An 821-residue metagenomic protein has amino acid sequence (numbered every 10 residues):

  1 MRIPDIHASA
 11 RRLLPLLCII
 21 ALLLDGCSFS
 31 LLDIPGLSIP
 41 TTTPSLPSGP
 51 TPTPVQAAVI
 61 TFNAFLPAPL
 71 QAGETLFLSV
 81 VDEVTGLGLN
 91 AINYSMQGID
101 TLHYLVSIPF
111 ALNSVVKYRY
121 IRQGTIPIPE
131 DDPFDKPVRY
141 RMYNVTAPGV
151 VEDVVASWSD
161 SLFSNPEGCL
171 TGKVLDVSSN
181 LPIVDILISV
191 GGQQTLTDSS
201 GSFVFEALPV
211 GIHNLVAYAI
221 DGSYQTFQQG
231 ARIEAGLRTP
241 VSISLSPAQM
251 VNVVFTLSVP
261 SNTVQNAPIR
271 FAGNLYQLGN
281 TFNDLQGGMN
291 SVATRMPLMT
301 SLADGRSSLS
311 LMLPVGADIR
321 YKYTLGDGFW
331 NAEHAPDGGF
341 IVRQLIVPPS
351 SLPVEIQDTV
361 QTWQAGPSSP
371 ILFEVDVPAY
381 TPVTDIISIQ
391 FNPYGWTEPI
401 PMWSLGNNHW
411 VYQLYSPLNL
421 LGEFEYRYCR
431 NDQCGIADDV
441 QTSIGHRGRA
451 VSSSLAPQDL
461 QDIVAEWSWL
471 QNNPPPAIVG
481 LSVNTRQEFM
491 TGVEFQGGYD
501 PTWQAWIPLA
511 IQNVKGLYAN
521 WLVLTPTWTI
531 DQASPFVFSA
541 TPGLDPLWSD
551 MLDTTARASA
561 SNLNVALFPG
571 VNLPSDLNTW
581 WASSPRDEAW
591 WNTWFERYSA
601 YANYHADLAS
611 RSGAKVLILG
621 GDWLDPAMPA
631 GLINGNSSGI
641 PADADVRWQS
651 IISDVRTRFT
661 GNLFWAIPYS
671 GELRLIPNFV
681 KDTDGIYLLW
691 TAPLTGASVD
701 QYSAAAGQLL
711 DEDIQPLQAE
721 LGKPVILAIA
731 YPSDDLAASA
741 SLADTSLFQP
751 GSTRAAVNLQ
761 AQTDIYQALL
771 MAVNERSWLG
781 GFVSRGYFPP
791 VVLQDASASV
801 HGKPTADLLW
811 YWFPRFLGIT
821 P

Functional and structural regions predicted by a protein language model:
C27, L31-A57, G480-L481, T753 (+1 more regions): Ser/Thr-rich, Proline-interspersed low-complexity disordered segments
N63-A72, N165-V184, T256-N266, E374-T384: Structural motif
A68-N113, Q123-V145, Q193, N262-G316 (+3 more regions): Aromatic-rich carbohydrate-binding modules that target alpha-glucans
Q123-S164, I220-A248, L325-G366, N431-P476: Structured interaction patches on ligand/partner-binding surfaces of diverse proteins
Q471-V514: Boundary/entry segment of secreted carbohydrate-active catalytic domains
A477-N484, A738, L742-R754, Q760-A768 (+2 more regions): Aromatic-rich peripheral "rim/lid" segments of glycoside hydrolase catalytic domains that contact and position glycan
A477-T485, L517-F536, S549-I633, Y787-P789: Substrate-binding cleft and catalytic face of glycoside hydrolase catalytic domains, especially the flexible beta-alpha
L547-W548, D553-T554, S561, F568 (+7 more regions): Glycoside hydrolase catalytic-domain groove-lining segments
